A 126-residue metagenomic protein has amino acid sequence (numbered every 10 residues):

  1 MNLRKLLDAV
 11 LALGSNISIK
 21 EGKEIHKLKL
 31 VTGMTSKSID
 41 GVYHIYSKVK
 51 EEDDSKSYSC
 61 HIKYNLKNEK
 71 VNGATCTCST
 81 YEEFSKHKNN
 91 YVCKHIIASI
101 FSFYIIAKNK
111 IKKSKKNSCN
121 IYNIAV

Functional and structural regions predicted by a protein language model:
M1-V126: Long, low-complexity, compositionally biased intrinsically disordered regions
